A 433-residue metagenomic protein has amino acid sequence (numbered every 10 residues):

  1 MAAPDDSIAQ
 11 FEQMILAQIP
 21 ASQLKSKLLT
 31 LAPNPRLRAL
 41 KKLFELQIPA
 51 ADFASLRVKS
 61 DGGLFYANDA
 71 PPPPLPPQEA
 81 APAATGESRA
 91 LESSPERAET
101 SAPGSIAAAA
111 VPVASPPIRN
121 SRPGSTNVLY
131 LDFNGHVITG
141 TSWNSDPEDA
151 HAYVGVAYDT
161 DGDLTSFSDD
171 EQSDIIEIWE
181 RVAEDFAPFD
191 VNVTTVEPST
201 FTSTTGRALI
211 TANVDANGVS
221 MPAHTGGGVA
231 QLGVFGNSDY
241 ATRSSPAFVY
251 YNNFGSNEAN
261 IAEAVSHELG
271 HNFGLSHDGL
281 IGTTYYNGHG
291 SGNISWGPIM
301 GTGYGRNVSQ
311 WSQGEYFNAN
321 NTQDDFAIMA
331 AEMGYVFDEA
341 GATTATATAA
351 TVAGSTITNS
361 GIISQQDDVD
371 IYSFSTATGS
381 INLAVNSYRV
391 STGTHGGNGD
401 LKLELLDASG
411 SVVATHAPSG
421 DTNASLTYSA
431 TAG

Functional and structural regions predicted by a protein language model:
M1-D159: Primarily auto-inhibitory N-terminal propeptides
P95-R97, P123-N127, N134, I138-T283: Active-site-proximal segment of zinc-dependent metalloprotease catalytic domains
V111-P112, S121-T126, A187, T200-S203 (+2 more regions): Extracellular/periplasmic catalytic domains that process cell-envelope and extracellular macromolecules
N127, G140-S145, Q323-T356: Predominantly extracellular/luminal regions of secreted and cell-surface proteins, especially disulfide-bonded
L131, V182, G270, M300 (+3 more regions): Residue-level detector of buried hydrophobic side-chain packing in well-ordered secondary-structure elements
G135-I138, L275-D278, Y304-N307, Y388-V390 (+1 more regions): Acidic glycine-/aspartate-rich tracts in secreted/extracellular proteins
T139, I357-G433: Acidic, Ser/Thr/Pro-rich low-complexity intrinsically disordered segments
G290-F326: Post-HExxH zinc-binding segment in Zn-dependent metallohydrolases
